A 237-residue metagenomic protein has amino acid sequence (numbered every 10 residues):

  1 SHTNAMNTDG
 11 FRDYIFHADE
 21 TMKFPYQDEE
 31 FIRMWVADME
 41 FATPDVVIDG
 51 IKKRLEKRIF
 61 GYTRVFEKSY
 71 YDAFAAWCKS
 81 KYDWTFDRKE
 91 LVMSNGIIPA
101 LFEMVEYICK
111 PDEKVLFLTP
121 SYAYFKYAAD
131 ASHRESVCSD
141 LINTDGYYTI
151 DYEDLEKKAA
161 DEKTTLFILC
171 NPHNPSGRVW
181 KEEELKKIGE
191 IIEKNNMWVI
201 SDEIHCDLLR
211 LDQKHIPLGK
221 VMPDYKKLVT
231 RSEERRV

Functional and structural regions predicted by a protein language model:
A5-G96, E103: N-terminal small-domain helix-loop-helix segment of the aminotransferase-like
F41, C206-D207: Short, active-site-adjacent cap segments at secondary-structure transitions
F60-E190, D207-L208, D212-Y225, V229-T230: Conserved core of the PLP fold type I
L116, W198-V199: A short beta-strand/loop micro-motif in the catalytic core of glycosyltransferases that engages the nucleotide-sugar
I168, V199-I200: Walker B beta-strand of ABC/ABC-like P-loop ATPase nucleotide-binding domains, specifically the conserved hydrophobic
M197-W198, L209: Metal-dependent active-site segment of extracytoplasmic phospho-/sulfohydrolases and closely related
E203: Walker B catalytic acidic pair
E233-V237: Conserved small/polar residues in nucleotide/adenosyl-binding loops
